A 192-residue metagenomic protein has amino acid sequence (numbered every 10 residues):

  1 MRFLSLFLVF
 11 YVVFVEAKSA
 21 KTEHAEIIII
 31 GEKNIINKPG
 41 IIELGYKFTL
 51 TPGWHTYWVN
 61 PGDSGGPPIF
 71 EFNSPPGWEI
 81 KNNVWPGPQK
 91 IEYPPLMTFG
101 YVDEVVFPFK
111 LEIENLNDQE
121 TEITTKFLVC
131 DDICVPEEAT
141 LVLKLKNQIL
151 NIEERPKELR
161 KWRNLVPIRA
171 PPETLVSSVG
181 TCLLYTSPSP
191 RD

Functional and structural regions predicted by a protein language model:
F3-Y11: Sec-dependent N-terminal signal peptides
V12-E16: C-terminal segment of classical bacterial N-terminal signal peptides
A17-S187, R191: Extracellular/lumen-exposed scaffold segments
